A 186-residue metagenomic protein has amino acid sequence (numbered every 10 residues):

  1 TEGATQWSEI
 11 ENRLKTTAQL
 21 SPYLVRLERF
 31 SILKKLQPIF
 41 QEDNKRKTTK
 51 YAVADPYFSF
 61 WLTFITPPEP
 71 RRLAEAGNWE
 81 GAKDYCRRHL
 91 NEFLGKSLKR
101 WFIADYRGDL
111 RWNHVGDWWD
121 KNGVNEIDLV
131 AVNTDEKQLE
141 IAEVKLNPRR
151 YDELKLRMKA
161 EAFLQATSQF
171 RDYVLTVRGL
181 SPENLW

Functional and structural regions predicted by a protein language model:
T1, T17, I65-P68: Alpha-helix boundary/capping residues
T1-A4, Y23, F30-S31, A54: P-loop NTPase catalytic cores that bind/hydrolyze ATP
E2-L14: Short acidic, hydrophobic short linear motifs in intrinsically disordered regions
T5, A18, S97, W101: Short alpha-helical
R13-K34: Short amphipathic alpha-helical interaction segments
R26, Q37-W186: A cross-kingdom feature that marks ATP-driven nucleic-acid transaction machinery
